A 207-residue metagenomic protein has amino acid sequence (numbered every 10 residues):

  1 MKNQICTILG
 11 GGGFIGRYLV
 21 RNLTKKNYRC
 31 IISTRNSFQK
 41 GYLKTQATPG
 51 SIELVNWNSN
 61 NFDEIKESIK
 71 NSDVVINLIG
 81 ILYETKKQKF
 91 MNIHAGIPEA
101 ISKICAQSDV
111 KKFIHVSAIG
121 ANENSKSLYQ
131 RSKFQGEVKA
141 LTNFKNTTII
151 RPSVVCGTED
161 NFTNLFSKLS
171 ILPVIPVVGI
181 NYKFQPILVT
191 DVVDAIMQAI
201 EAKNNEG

Functional and structural regions predicted by a protein language model:
Q4-Y28: N-terminal Rossmann NAD(P)H-binding glycine-rich loop of SDR-like oxidoreductase domains
I5, D73-V74, K112: Structural motif
Y28-F38: Conserved glycine-rich Rossmann-like NAD(P)H-binding loop of the short-chain dehydrogenase/reductase
R29, I81-L82, F90-N143, T147-S153: Conserved Rossmann-fold NAD(P)-dependent oxidoreductase catalytic core, especially the SDR/UDP-sugar
F38, A47-A100, I104-Q107, I119-E123: NAD(P)H-binding glycine-rich loop region in Rossmannoid oxidoreductase-like domains and their noncatalytic homologs
S127, T148-S167, Y182: Flexible, glycine-rich beta-alpha linker
N161-F162, G179-E201, G207: Substrate-positioning beta->alpha
F166-G179: A short C-terminal helix-loop "cap" of Rossmann-like NAD(P)-dependent dehydrogenase/epimerase domains
